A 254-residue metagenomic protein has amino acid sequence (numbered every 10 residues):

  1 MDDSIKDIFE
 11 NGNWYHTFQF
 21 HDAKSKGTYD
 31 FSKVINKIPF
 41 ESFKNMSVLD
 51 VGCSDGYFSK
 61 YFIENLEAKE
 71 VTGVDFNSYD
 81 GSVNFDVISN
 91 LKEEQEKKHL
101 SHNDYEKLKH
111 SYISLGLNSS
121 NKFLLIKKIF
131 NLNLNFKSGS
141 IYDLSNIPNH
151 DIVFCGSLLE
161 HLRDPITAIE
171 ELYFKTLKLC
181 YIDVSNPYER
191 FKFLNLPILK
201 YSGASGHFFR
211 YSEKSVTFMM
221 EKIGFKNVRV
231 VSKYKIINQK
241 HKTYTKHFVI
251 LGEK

Functional and structural regions predicted by a protein language model:
M1-N149, L196-P197, T245-L251: Conserved N-terminal segment of class I S-adenosyl-L-methionine
F154: A conserved beta-strand element that flanks and buttresses the S-adenosyl-L-methionine
L158: Hydrophobic adenine-recognition pocket in adenosine-nucleotide-binding enzymes
I166-L179: A short glycine-rich, Lys/Arg-flanked "PGG" loop and its adjoining helix->strand segment in the class I
Y181-G203: Conserved class I S-adenosyl-L-methionine
L199-K214: Acceptor-substrate binding/catalytic loop of class I
F225-K235: Conserved S-adenosyl-L-methionine
I236-K254: Core SAM-dependent methyltransferase catalytic element
